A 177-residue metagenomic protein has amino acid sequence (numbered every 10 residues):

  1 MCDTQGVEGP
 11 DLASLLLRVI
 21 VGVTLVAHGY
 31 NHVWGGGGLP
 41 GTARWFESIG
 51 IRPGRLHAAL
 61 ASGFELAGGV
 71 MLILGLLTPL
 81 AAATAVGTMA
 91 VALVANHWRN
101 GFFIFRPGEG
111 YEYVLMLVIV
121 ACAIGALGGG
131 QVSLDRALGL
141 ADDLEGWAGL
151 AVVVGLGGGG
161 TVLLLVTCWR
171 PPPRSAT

Functional and structural regions predicted by a protein language model:
M1-G37, G41, R55, T78-T177: Extended, low-polarity transmembrane helix blocks
A27-Y30, G50, M71-L74: Short amphipathic alpha-helical interaction patches enriched in hydrophobic/aromatic residues with interspersed Lys/Arg
T42-E47: Interfacial loop at the N-terminal end of multi-pass membrane proteins
I49-A59: Short, amphipathic, aromatic/basic-enriched membrane-interface segments that mark the entry/exit of transmembrane
H57-F64, T84: Physicochemical signature of membrane-embedded alpha-helices that form the seven-helix bundle of GPCRs, emphasizing
G63-I73: Hydrophobic, membrane-inserted alpha-helices
